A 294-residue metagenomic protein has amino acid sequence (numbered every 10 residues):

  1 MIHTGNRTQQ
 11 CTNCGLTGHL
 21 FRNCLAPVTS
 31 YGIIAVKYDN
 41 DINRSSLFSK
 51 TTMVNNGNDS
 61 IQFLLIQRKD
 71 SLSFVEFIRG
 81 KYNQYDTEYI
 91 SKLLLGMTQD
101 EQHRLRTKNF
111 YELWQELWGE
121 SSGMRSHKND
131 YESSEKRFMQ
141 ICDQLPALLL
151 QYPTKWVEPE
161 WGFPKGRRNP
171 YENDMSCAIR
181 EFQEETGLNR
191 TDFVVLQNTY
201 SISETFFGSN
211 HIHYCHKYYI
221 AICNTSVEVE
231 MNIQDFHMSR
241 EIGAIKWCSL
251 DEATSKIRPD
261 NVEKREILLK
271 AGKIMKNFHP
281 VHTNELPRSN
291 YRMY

Functional and structural regions predicted by a protein language model:
M1-R7, R22, S91-G96, E101-R106 (+7 more regions): Nudix hydrolase/Nudix homology domain
M1-T29: A short, cysteine/histidine-rich metal-binding "knuckle" motif
C11-C14, C24, I66, F163 (+4 more regions): Structural signal for hydrophobic/aromatic residues that build the beta-strand cores of folded beta-sheet domains
N13-T17, D39-F48, Q197-Y200: Eukaryotic beta-rich interaction modules
C14, V36, I66-K69, I222-N224 (+1 more regions): Structured beta-strand/turn binding interfaces of compact recognition modules in eukaryotic regulators
L16-H19, Y38, G187, T191 (+3 more regions): Short amphipathic alpha-helices and their capping/turn residues within compact interaction modules
A26-P164: N-terminal strand-loop-strand
W161-N198: The catalytic Nudix box helix
